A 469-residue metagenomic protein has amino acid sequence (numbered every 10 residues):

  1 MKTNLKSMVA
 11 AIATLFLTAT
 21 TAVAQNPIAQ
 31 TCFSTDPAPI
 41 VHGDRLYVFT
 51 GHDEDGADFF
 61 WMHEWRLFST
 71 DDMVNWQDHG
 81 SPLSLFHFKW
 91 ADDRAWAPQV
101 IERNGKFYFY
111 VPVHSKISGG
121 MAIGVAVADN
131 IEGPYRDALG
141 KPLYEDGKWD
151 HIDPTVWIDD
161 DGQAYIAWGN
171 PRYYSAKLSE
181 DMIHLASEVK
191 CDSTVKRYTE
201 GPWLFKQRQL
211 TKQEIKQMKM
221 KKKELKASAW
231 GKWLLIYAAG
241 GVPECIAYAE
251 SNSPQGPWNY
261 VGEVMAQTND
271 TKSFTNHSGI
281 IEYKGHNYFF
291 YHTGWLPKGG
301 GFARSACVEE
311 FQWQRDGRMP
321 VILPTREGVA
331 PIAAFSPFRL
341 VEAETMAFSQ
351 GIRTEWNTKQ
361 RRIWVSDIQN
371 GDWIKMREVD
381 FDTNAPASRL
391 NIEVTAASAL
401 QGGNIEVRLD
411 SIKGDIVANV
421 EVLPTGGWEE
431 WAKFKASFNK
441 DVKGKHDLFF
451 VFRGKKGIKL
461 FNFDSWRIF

Functional and structural regions predicted by a protein language model:
M1-Q25: Bacterial Sec-dependent N-terminal signal peptides
V23-F469: Carbohydrate-active catalytic/glycan-binding domains of CAZyme proteins, especially the secreted or lumenal ectodomains
